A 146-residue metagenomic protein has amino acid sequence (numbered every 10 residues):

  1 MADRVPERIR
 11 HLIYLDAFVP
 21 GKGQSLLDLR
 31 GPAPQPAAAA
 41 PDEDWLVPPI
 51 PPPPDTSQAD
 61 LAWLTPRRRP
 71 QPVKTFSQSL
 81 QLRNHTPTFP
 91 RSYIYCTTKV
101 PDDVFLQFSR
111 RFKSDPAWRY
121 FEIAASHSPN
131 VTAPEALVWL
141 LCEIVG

Functional and structural regions predicted by a protein language model:
A2-D3, C142: A generic "structured core" feature
D3, E7-I50, D103-R110: Flexible "cap/lid" loop of the alpha/beta hydrolase fold
L15, I94-C96: Short hydrophobic segments within beta-strands
V47-A62: A contiguous pocket-lining binding segment that forms or flanks enzyme active sites
P66-N84, F89: Active-site nucleophile elbow and catalytic-triad environment of alpha/beta-hydrolase enzymes
H85-R91, D115-W118: Short, proline-enriched alpha-helix->beta-strand connector loops that line the catalytic pocket of alpha/beta-hydrolase
T97-A124, S128-V131, E143-V145: Conserved loop-alpha-helix segment in the C-terminal half of the alpha/beta-hydrolase fold that carries the catalytic
P134-C142: Short, amphipathic alpha-helical "lid/cap" segments that border enzyme active or binding sites
